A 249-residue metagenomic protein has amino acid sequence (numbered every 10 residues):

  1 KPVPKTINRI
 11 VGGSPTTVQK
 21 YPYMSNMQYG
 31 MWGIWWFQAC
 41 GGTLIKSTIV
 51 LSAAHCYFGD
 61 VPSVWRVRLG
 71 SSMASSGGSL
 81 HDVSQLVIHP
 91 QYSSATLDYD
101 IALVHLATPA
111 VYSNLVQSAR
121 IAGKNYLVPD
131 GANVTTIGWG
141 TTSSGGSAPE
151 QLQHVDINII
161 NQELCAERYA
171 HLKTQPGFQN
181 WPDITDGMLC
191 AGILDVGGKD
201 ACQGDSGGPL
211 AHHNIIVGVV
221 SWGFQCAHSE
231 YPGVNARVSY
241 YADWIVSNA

Functional and structural regions predicted by a protein language model:
P4, M27-G30, V50-A53, F58-S94 (+3 more regions): Conserved H-D interstitial segment of serine endopeptidase catalytic domains
I7-I10, M24-G33, G146, Q151-A249: Extracellular trypsin-like serine protease catalytic domains
P15-K20, L44, G59-V61, S75-G77 (+5 more regions): Extracellular/periplasmic catalytic domains that process cell-envelope and extracellular macromolecules
P22-M24, G30-S47, T96-L97, A201: A conserved glycine-rich beta-strand in the N-terminal activation segment of trypsin-fold
M27-G30, I45-S47, A53-C56, L69-S71 (+5 more regions): Active-site-proximal beta-strand/loop segments in catalytic clefts of secreted hydrolases
W32, Y57-F58, M73-A74, S93-A95 (+6 more regions): Solvent-exposed loop/turn segments at secondary-structure junctions within structured extracellular/periplasmic domains
R66-Y112, I121-K124, T135, T141-S143: Conserved catalytic-core segment of clan PA serine endopeptidases
S71-S75, G123-Q151, V155, E163-E167: Short glycine/Trp-rich loop-beta-loop segment that forms part of the substrate-binding cleft
